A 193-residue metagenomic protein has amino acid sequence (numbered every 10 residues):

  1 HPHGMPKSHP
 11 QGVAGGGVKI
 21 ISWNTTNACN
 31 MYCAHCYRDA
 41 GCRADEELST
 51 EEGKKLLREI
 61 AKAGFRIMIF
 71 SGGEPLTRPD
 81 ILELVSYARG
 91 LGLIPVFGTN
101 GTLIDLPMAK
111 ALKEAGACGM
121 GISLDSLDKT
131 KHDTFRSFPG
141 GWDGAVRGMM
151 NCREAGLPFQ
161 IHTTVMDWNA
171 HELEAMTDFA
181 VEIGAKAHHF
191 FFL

Functional and structural regions predicted by a protein language model:
H1-G119: Conserved alpha-helical substructure of the radical SAM core
M31, K129-T130, F159: Glycine-centered loop/turn positions within well-structured domains that cap or flank conserved ligand/cofactor-binding
E47-T50, F138-W142: Short, conserved loop/turn and helix-capping segments at secondary-structure boundaries that abut family-defining
K54, K110, D133, V146 (+1 more regions): Generic structural signal for individual residues within well-ordered alpha-helical segments across diverse proteins
A63-I69, R89-V96, A117-G121, D143-L193: Conserved C-terminal portion of the radical SAM core fold that forms the substrate/S-adenosylmethionine-binding
P75-T77, G101-L106, K110, C118-P139 (+2 more regions): Conserved radical SAM core fold
D80-L82, G141, V146: Short, acidic loop-to-helix structural element flanking the phosphoryl-transfer center in phosphate-processing enzymes
